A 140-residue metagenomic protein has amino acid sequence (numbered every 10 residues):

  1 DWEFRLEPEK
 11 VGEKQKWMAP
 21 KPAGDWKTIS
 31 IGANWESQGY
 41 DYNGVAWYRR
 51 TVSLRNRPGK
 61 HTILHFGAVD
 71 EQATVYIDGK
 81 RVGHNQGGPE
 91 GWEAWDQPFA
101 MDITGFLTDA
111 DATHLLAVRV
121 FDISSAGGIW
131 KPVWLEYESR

Functional and structural regions predicted by a protein language model:
D1-S37, Q86-R140: An acidic-aromatic loop/edge-strand motif
P22, W26, V52-V82, L116-V120: Aromatic-lined ligand-binding clefts that engage carbohydrates, nucleic acids, or primary amines
A33, S37-Y40, G44-R50, T74 (+2 more regions): Active-site-adjacent substrate/metal-binding segments within catalytic domains of carbohydrate-active enzymes
Y42, L54-N56, H65, G91-E93 (+1 more regions): Generic marker of residues within folded, mature protein domains
Y42-R55, Q97-D102: Short beta-strands within extracellular/lumenal beta-sheet-rich domains
G44-Y48, K60, E71, A112-H114 (+1 more regions): Residues at beta-strand starts and edge strands
